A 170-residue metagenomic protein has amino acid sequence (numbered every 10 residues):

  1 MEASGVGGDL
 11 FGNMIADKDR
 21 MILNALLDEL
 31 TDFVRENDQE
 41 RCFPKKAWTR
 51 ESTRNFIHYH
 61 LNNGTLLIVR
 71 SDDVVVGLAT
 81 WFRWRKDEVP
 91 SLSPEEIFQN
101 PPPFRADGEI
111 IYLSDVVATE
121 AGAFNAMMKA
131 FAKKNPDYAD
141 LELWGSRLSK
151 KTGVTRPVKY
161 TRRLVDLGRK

Functional and structural regions predicted by a protein language model:
M1-S52: Short amphipathic alpha-helix that is part of the acyltransferase structural core
E2, F11, L78, W84 (+2 more regions): Contiguous, function-dense segments enriched for cysteine-driven chemistry and partner/ligand-binding capacity
V34, D38, F56-H60, F131-P136: Hydrophobic, Leu/Ile/Phe/Ala-enriched alpha-helical segments that form helix-helix packing faces
R54-I68, W84-E88: A short helix-loop-beta-strand connector motif used in the catalytic cores of GNAT acetyltransferases and, in some
I68-R83: Conserved beta-strand in the GNAT
W81-W84, V116-A118: Beta-hairpin (beta-strand-turn-beta-strand) motif
P90-R162: Acyl-donor binding region in acyl/amide transferases
K170: Acidic, metal-coordinating catalytic segment for phosphate/diphosphate chemistry, firing primarily on the Nudix
